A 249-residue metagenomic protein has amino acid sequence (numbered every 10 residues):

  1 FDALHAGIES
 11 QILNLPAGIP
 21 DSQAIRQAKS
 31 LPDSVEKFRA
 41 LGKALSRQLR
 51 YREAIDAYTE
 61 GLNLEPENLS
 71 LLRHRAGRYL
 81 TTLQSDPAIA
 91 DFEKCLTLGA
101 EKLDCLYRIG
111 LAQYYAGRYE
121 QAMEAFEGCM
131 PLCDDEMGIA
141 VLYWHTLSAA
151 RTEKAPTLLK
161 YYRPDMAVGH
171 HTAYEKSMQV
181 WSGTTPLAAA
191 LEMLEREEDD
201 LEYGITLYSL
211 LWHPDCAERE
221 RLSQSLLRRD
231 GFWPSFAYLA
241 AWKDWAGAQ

Functional and structural regions predicted by a protein language model:
D21-A24, A28, Y58, F92 (+2 more regions): Hydrophobic/aromatic packing residues within the alpha-helices of TPR/SEL1-like helical repeat arrays
A24, A54, A88, A122 (+2 more regions): Single-residue signature of alpha-solenoid repeat helices
P32-D33, P66, A100, D134-E136 (+1 more regions): Short coil turns that delineate tetratricopeptide repeat
K37, L71, C105, I139-V141: TPR alpha-solenoid repeat register
K43, G77-R78, L111, T146-A150 (+3 more regions): Residue-level recognition of tetratricopeptide repeat
Q48, T82, A116, T152 (+1 more regions): Structural motif corresponding to the intra-repeat A-B loop/turn of tetratricopeptide repeats
